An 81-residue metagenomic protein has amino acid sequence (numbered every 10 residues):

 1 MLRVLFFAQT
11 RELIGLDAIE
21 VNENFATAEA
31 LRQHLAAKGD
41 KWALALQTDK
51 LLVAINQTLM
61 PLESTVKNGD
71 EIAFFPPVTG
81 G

Functional and structural regions predicted by a protein language model:
M1-T79: Ubiquitin-like/PB1-type beta-grasp interaction modules and other compact soluble beta-rich domains
